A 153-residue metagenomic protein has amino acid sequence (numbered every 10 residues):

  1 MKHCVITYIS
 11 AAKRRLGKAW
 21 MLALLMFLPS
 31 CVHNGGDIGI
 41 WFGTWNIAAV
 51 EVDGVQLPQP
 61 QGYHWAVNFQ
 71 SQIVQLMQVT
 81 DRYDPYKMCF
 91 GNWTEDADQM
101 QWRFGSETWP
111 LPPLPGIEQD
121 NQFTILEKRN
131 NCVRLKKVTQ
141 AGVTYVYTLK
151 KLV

Functional and structural regions predicted by a protein language model:
H3-M21: Bacterial N-terminal signal peptides that target proteins for export
L28-S30: C-terminal motif of bacterial Sec signal peptides marking the signal peptidase cleavage site
V32-N34: Bacterial signal peptide processing site
G39-Q56, G91-W93: Tryptophan-anchored aromatic micro-motifs
I47-L76: Short, solvent-exposed loop/hinge segments that bridge or flank secondary-structure elements
I73-C132: Contiguous, well-ordered beta-strand patches that form the walls/edges of small beta-barrel/beta-sandwich domains
R134-T144: Short, exposed beta-strand-loop hairpins at the edges of beta-sheets in extracellular/periplasmic proteins
T144-V153: Short, low-complexity, Pro/Ser/Thr/Gly-rich segments in the mature regions of secreted, periplasmic
